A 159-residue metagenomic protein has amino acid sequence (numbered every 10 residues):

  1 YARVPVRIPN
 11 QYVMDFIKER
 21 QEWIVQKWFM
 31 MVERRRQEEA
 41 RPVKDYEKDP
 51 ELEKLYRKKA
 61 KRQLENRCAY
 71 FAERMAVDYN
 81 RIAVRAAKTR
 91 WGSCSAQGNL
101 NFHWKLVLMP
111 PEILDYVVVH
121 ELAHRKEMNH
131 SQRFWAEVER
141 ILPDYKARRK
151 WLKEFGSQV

Functional and structural regions predicted by a protein language model:
Y1-Y116, R125-V159: Active-site-proximal or metal-binding-adjacent scaffold patches in catalytic folds
E121: Walker B catalytic acidic pair
